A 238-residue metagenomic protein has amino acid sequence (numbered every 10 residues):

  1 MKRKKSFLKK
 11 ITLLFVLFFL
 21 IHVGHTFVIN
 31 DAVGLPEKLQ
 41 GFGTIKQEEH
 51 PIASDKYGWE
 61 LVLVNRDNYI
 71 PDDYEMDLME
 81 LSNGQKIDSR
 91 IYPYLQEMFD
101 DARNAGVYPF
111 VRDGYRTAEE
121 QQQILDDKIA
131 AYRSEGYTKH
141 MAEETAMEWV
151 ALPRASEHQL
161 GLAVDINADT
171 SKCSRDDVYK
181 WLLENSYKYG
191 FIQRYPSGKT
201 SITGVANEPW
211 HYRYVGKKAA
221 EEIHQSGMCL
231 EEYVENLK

Functional and structural regions predicted by a protein language model:
K2-K238: Extracytoplasmic cell-surface/polysaccharide-interacting catalytic and binding patches
